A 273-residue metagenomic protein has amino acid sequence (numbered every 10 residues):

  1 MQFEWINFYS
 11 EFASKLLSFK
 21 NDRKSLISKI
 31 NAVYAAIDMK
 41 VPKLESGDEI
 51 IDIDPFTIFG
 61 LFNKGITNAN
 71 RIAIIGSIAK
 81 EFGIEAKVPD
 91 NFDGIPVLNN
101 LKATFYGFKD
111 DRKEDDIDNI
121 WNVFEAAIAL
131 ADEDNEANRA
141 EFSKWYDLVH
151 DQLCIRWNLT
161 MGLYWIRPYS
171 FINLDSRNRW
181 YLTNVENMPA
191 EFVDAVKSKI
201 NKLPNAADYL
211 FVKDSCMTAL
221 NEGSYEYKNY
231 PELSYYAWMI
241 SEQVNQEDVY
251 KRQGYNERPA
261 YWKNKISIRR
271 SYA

Functional and structural regions predicted by a protein language model:
M1-Q152, P168-D248, R252-G254, R258 (+2 more regions): An N-terminal alpha-helical hairpin/helix-loop-helix interaction module that forms a charged, gly/pro-flexible surface
L159-I166: Short hydrophobic alpha-helical segments that form membrane-spanning helices or hydrophobic packing faces of helical
